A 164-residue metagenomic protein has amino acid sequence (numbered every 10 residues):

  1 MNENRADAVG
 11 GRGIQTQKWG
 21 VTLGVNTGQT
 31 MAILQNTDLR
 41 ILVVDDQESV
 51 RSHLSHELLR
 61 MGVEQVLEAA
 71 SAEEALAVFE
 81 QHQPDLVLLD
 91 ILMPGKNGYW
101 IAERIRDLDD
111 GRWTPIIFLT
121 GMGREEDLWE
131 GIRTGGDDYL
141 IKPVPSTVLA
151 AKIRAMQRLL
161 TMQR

Functional and structural regions predicted by a protein language model:
M1-L42, L160: Non-catalytic signal-transmission and effector/linker regions of two-component phosphorelay proteins
E48-L67: Two-component/phosphorelay signaling modules centered on CheY-like receiver
S52, H56, W100, R112 (+1 more regions): Alpha4 helix (beta4-alpha4-beta5 surface) of REC/receiver domains from two-component response regulators
E68-L86: Acidic, metal-coordinating helix/loop segments flanking the phosphotransfer/catalytic sites of two-component signaling
S71-E74, N97-I101: Acidic catalytic/metal-coordinating carboxylates
M93: Receiver (REC) domain active-site loop signature in two-component systems and cognate sites in sensor histidine kinases
P143-Q157: C-terminal output helix
